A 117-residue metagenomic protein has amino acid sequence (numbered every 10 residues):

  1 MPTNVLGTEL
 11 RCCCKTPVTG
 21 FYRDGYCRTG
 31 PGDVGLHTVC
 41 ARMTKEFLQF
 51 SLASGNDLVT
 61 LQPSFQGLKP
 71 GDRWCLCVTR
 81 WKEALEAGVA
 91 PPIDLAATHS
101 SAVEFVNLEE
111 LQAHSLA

Functional and structural regions predicted by a protein language model:
M1-E46, A113-S115: Extended boundary segments
G35-V39, P70-D72, V89-P91: A generic structural signal for short beta-strands and their flanking turns/coil linkers
V39-M43, L76, I93-L95: Generic structural hydrophobic/aromatic packing signal, biased to beta-strands
T44-E83: Short, conserved turn/kink motifs that form compact alpha/beta structural patches or helix kinks used as
N56-T60, L85, P91-I93, E110-Q112: General N-terminal targeting signals
T79-L85, A113-A117: Noncatalytic linker/hinge segments flanking ATPase motor cores
W81-E104: Short, compositionally biased
H99-A117: Glycine- and charge-enriched low-complexity intrinsically disordered segments
